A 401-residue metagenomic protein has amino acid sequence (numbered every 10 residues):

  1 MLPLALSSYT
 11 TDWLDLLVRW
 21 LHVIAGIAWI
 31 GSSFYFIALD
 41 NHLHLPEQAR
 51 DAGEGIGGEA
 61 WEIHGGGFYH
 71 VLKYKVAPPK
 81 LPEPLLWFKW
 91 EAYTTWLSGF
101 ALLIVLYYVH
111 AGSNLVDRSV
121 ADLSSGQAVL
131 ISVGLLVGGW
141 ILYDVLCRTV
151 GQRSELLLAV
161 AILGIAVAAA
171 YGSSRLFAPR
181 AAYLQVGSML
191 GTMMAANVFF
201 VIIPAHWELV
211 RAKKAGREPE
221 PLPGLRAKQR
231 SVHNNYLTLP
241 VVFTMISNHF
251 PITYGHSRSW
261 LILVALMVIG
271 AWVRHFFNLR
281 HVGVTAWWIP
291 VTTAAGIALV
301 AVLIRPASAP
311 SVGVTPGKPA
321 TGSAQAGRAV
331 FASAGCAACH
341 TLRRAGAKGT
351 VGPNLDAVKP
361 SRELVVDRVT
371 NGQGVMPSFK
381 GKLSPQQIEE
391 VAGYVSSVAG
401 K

Functional and structural regions predicted by a protein language model:
M1-V314: Polytopic transmembrane helical bundles with strong interfacial aromatic enrichment
S7-T11, P310-A332, V351, L364 (+1 more regions): Electrostatic cytochrome c docking/interface patches
F34, A49, C336-L342: Short, thiol/selenol-centered motifs that function as redox-active sites or metal-ligating centers
R328-A332, A338-L383: Gly/Gly-Pro-rich "capping" loops immediately C-terminal to redox-active cysteine motifs in periplasmic/lumenal
V369, K382-K401: C-terminal capping alpha-helices of c-type cytochrome domains
